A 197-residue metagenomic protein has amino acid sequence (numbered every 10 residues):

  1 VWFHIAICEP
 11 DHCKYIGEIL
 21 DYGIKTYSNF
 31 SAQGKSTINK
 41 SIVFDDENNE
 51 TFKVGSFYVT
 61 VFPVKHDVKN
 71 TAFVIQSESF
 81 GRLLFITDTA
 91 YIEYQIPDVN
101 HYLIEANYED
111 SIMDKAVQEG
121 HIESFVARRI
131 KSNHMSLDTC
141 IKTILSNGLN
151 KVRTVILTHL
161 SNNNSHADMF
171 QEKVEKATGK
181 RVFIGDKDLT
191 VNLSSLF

Functional and structural regions predicted by a protein language model:
V1, G23, K40, D98-N100: Short, well-ordered alpha-helix to beta-strand connector turns
V1-K35: Active-site metal-binding motif and surrounding structural segment of the metallo-beta-lactamase
F3-H4, F85, L103, I156: Structural motif
I7-C13, Q33-S36, D67-K69, Y91-Y94 (+2 more regions): Active-site environment of divalent metal-dependent phosphoester hydrolases
P10, S28-K35, E47-N49, T89-Y91 (+1 more regions): Short, polar loop motifs at secondary-structure junctions
K14, D45-H101, L193-F197: Core dinuclear metal-dependent hydrolase active-site scaffold
I42-E47, R181-T190: Beta-strand->loop->alpha-helix junctions that form or flank phosphate-binding loops in nucleotide-handling enzymes
P97-K187: Cap/insert and terminal regions of metallo-dependent hydrolase folds
